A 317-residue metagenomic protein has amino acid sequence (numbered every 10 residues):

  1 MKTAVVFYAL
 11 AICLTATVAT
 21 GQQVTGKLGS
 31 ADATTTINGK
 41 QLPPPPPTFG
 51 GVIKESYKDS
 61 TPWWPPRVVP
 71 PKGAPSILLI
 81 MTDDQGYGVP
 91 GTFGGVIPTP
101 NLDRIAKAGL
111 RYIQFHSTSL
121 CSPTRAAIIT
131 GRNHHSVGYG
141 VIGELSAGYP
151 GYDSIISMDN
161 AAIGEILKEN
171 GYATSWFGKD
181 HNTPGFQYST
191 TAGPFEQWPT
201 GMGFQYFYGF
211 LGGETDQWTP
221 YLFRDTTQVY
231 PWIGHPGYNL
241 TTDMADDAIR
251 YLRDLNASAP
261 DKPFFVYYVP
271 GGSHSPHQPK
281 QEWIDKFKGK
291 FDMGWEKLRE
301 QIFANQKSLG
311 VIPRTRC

Functional and structural regions predicted by a protein language model:
M1-V5: Positively charged n-region of N-terminal signal peptides that target proteins for export
V6-A16: Bacterial N-terminal signal peptides
V18-Q22: Boundary at the C-terminal end of the N-terminal hydrophobic targeting segment
T25-A31, G50: N-terminal module-boundary/linker segments of secreted carbohydrate-active enzymes
T35-C317: Formylglycine-dependent sulfatase
